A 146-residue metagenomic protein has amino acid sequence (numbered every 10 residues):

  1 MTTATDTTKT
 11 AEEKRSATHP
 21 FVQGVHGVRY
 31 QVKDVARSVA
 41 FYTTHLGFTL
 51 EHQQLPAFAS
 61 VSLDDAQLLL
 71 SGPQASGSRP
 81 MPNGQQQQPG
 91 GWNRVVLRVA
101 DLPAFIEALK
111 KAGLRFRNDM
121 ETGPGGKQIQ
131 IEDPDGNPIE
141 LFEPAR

Functional and structural regions predicted by a protein language model:
T2-H26, T49-R98, I106-E132, E143-R146: Vicinal oxygen chelate
Y30: Mature N-terminal segment immediately following signal peptide/propeptide cleavage in secreted/periplasmic
S38, Y42-H45, L109, G136: Conserved active-site tyrosine of GNAT-family acetyltransferases
P138-L141: Short glycine-/small-residue motifs
